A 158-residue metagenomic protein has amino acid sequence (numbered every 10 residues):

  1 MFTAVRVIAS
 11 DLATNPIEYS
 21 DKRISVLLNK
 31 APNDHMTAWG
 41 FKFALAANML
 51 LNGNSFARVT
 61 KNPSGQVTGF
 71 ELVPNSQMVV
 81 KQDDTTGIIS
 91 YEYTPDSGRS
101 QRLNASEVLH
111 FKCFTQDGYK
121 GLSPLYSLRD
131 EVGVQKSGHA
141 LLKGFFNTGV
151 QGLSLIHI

Functional and structural regions predicted by a protein language model:
M1-H157: Structured, contiguous alpha/beta core segments that scaffold functional sites
